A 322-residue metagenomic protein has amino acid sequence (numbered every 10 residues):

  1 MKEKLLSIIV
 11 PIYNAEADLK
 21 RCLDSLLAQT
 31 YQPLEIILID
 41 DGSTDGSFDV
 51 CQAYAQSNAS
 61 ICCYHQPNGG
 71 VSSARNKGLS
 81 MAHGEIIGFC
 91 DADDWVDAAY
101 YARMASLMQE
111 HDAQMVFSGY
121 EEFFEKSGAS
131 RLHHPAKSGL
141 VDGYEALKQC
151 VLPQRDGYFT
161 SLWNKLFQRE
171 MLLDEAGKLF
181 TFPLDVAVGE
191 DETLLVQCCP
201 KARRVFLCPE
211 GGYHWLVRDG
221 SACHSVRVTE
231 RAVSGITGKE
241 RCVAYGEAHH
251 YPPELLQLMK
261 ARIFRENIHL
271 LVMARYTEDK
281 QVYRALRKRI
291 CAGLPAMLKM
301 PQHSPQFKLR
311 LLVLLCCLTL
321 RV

Functional and structural regions predicted by a protein language model:
M1-L27: N-proximal low-complexity "stem/linker" segments adjacent to membrane-targeting elements
K4-S7, E35, T193: Cell-envelope/extracellular polymer assembly enzymes that use nucleotide-activated donors
K20, D45-A53, W95, A99: Acidic helix N-cap motif at the loop->helix transition within catalytic regions of sugar-transfer enzymes
S25, Q32, D40-D49, P67: A conserved acidic beta->alpha catalytic loop
Q66-A82, F89: Glycine-rich, basic loop-to-helix element that forms the pyrophosphate-binding segment of sugar-nucleotide handling
G88-C90, F206: Short aromatic-hydrophobic micro-motifs that form the base-stacking/packing surface for donor nucleotide recognition
W95-F206, Y213-E230: Donor-binding/catalytic cores of nucleotide-activated saccharide and glycerol-phosphate transferases/polymerases
A113, M273-V322: Membrane-interface aromatic/basic loop that binds lipid-linked glycans or pyrophosphate carriers, typified by
